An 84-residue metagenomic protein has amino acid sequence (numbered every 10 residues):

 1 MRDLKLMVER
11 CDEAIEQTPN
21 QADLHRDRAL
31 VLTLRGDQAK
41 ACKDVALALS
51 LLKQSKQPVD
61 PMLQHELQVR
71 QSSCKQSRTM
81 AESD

Functional and structural regions predicted by a protein language model:
M1-D84: Alpha-helical tetratricopeptide repeat
